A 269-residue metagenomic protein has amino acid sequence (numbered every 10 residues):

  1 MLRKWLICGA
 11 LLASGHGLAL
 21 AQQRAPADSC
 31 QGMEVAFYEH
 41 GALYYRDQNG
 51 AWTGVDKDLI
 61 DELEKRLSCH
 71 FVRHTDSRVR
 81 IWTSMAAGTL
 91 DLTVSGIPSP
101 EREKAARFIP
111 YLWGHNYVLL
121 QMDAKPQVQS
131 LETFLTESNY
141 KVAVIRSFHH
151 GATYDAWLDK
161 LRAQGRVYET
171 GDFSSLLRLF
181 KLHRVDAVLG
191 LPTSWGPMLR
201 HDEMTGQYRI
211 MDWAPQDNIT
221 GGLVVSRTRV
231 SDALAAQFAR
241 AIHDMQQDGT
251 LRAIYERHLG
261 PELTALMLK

Functional and structural regions predicted by a protein language model:
A21, H70, S147-Q164, I242-K269: Ligand-binding clefts/hinges and TM-proximal coupling segments of bilobed small-molecule sensing domains
Q23-A105, E169, F238, D248 (+1 more regions): Extracytoplasmic small-molecule ligand-binding "clamshell" domains of the periplasmic binding protein/Venus flytrap
C30-E39, Y44-Y45, E132-H150: Short loop->beta-strand "edge-of-pocket" segments that line small-molecule binding or catalytic clefts across diverse
F37-H40, G114-Y117, E203-A239, P261-K269: Periplasmic-binding protein-like
K57-R66, K125, E132-K141, F148 (+1 more regions): Extended ligand-binding regions for polar small-molecule ligands
I60-L67, L135-N139, S147-T170, L177 (+1 more regions): Ligand-binding cleft/hinge of the Venus flytrap
D61, H70-T136, S147-H150, W213-P215: Acidic, polar ligand-binding/catalytic clefts
R80-S84, G96-K104, A156, D186-D217: A ligand-binding cleft/hinge motif common to bilobed small-molecule-binding domains
